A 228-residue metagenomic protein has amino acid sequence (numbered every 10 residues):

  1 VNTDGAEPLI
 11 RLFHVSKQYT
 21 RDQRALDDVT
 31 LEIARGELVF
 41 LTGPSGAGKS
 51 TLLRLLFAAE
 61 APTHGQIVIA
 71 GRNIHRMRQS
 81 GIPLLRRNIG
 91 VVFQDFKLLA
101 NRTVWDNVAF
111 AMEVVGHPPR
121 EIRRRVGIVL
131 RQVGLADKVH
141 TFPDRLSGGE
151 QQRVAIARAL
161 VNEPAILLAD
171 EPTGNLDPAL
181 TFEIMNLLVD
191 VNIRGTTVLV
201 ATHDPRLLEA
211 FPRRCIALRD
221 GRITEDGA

Functional and structural regions predicted by a protein language model:
T20, I74-G90, P119, V191-I193: ABC ATPase NBD coupling module
F57: Helix-to-loop junction immediately C-terminal to a conserved catalytic motif
G65-N73: Conserved ABC transporter NBD signature motif
R102-F110: Short coil-to-helix segment of the ABC ATPase nucleotide-binding domain corresponding to the Q-loop/switch region
F142-L146, E150-Q152: Conserved ABC ATPase signature
E163: Conserved catalytic motifs of ABC-family nucleotide-binding domains
L167-D170: Catalytic Walker B motif of ABC-type/P-loop ATPase nucleotide-binding domains
